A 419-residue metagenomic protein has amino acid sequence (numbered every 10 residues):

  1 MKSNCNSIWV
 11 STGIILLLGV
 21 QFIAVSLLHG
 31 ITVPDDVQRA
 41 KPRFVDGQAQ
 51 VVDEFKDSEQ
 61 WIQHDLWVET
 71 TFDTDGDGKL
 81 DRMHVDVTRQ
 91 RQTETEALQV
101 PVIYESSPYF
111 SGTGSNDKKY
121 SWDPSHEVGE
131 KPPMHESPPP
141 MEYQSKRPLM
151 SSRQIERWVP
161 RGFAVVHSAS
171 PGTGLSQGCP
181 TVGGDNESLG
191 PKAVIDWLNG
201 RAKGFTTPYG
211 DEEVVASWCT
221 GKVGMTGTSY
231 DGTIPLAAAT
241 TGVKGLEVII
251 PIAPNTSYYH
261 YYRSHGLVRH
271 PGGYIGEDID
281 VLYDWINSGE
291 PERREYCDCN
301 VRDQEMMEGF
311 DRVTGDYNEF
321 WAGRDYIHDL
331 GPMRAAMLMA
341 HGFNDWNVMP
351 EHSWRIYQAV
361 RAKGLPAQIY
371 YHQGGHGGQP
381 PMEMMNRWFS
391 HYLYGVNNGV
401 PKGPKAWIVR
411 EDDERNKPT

Functional and structural regions predicted by a protein language model:
I31-D65, E69-D77, D81, K244 (+1 more regions): Alpha/beta-hydrolase-fold serine-hydrolase catalytic core, especially in secreted/extracellular enzymes
V33-K41, V52-F55, T71-D73, L80 (+9 more regions): Accessory cap/linker subdomain of secreted extracellular hydrolases
K79-Q92: A short loop-to-beta-strand scaffold at the N-terminal edge of the catalytic core in hydrolase folds
L98-P108: Short beta-strand element of the alpha/beta-hydrolase
S145-P148, G174-A193, A202-F205, G375-P381: Catalytic nucleophile-loop/oxyanion-hole region of alpha/beta-hydrolase and closely related hydrolase-like folds
V159-G174: Conserved alpha/beta-hydrolase
M333, M339-H341, D345: Short beta-strand/loop motif that positions the catalytic acidic residue of the alpha/beta-hydrolase fold
W346-H352: Conserved alpha/beta-hydrolase "acid-adjacent" motif
